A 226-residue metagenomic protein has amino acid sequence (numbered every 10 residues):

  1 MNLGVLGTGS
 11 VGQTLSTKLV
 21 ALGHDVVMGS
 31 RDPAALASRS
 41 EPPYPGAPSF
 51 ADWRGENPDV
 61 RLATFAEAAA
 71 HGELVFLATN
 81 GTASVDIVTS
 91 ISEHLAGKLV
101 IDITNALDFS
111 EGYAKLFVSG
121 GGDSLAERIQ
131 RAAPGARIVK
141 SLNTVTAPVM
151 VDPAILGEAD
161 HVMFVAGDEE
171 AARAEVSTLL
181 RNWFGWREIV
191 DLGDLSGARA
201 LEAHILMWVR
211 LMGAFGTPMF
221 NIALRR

Functional and structural regions predicted by a protein language model:
M1-P45: NAD(P)+-binding Rossmann beta1-loop-alpha1 motif at the extreme N-terminus of oxidoreductases
L6, V149, E158-R226: Active-site-lining helix/loop region of Rossmann-like oxidoreductase modules
P33, A83, N105, V145-T146 (+2 more regions): Glycine-rich beta-alpha junction loops
A34-N57, L206: N-terminal beta-loop-helix "entrance" segment that forms/cooperates in small-molecule cofactor or anionic ligand
A51-L99, N105-G112: Rossmann-like NAD(P)-binding element
L62, R137-S141, I189-L192: General beta-strand structural signal in soluble alpha/beta enzymes
L99, I103-I155: Rossmann-fold NAD(P)-binding glycine/threonine-rich loop
